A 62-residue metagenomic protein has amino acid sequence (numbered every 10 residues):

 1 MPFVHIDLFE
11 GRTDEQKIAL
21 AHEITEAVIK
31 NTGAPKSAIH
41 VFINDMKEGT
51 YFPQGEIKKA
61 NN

Functional and structural regions predicted by a protein language model:
P2-N62: A domain-level signal for the structural core that forms small-molecule/cofactor-binding pockets and catalytic centers
